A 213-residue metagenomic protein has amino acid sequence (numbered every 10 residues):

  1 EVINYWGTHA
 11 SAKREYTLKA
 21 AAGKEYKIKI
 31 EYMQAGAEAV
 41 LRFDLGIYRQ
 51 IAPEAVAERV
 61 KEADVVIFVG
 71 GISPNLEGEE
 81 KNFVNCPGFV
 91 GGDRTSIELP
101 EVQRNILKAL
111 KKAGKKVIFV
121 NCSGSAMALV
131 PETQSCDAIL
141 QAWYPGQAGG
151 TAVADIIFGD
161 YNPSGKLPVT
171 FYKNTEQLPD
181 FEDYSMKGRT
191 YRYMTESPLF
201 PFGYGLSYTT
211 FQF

Functional and structural regions predicted by a protein language model:
E1-Q212: C-terminal non-catalytic regions of proteins with extracellular/luminal or membrane-system context
